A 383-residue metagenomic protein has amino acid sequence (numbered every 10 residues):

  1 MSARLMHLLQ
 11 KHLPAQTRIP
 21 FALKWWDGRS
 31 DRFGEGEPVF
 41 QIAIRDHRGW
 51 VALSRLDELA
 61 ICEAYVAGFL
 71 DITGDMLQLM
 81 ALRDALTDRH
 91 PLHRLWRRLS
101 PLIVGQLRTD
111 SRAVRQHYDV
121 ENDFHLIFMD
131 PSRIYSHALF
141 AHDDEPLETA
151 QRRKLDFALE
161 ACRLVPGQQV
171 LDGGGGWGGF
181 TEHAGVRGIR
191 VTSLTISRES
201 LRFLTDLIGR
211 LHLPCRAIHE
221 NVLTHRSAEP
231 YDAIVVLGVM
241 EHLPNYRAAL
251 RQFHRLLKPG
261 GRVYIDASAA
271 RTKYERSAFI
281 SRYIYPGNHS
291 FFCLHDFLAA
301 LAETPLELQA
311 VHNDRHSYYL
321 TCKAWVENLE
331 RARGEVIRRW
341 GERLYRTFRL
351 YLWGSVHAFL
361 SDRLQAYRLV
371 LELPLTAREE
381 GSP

Functional and structural regions predicted by a protein language model:
M1-R152, F157-A161: Feature captures hydrophobic
P166-G174: Conserved class I S-adenosyl-L-methionine
W177-G188: Conserved SAM-binding loop of SAM-dependent methyltransferases across substrates and taxa, primarily the Class I
R190-T195: Conserved SAM-binding motif I beta-strand of class I
L211-T224: Conserved SAM-binding strand-loop segment of SAM-dependent methyltransferases
L223-I234: A short acidic, Gly/Pro-enriched loop at the edge of an enzyme's catalytic core that lines a small-molecule cofactor
R247-R262: A short glycine-rich, Lys/Arg-flanked "PGG" loop and its adjoining helix->strand segment in the class I
A269-R368, E372-E379: Substrate-binding/catalytic lobe of Class I Rossmann-like enzymes that use SAM or dcSAM, i.e., the mid-to-C-terminal
